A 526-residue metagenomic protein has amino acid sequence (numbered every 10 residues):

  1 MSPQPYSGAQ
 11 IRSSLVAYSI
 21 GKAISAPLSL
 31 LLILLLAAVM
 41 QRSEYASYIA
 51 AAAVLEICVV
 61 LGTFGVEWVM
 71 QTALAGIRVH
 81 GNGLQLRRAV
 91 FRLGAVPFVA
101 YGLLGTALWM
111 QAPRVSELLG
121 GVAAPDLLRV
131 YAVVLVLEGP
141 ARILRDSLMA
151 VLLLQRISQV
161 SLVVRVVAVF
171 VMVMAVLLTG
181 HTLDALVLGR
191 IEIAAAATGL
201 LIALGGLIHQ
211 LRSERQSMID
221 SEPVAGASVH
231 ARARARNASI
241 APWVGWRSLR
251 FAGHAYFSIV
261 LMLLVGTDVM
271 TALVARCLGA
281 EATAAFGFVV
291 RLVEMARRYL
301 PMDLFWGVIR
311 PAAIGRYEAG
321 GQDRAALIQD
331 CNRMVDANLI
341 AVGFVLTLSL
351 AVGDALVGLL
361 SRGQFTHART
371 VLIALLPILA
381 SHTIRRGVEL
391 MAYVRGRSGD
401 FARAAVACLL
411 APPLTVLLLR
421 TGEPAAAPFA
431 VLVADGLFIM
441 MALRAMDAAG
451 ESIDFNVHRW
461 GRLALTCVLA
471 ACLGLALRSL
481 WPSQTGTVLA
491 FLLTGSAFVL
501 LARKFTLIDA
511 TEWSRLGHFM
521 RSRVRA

Functional and structural regions predicted by a protein language model:
M1-I11, H181-G189, A203-T267, V308-Q329 (+2 more regions): Interhelical loop/hinge segments that connect adjacent transmembrane helices in multipass membrane
S2, Q216-A233, G474-A526: Membrane-proximal transmembrane or re-entrant/amphipathic helices at the cytosolic face
Q10-A73, V96-W109, Y131-L135, V169 (+3 more regions): Signature of the first transmembrane helix
S13-I33, L188-L211, V229-G315, N338 (+1 more regions): Transmembrane helical elements of multi-pass membrane transporters/channels
I33-I57, A124-D126, A185-R190, W243-A252 (+3 more regions): Interfacial/gating helices of multi-pass transporter permease domains
T63-H80, M149-A150, V293-V335, L339 (+1 more regions): Helix-loop junctions and terminal segments of transmembrane helices in multi-pass membrane transport/translocation
R129, Q159-G226, F251, V265 (+3 more regions): Hydrophobic alpha-helical transmembrane segments
L137-S161, P377-V406: Membrane-interface junctions at transmembrane-helix termini in multi-pass inner-membrane proteins
